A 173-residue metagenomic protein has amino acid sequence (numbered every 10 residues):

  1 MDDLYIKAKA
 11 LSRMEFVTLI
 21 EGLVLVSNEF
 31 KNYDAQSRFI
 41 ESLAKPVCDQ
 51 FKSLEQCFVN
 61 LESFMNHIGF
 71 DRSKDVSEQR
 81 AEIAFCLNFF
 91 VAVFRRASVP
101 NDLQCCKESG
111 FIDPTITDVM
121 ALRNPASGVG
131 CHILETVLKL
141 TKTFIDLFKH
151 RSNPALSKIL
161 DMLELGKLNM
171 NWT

Functional and structural regions predicted by a protein language model:
M1-T173: Karyopherin-beta/Importin-beta family HEAT-repeat alpha-solenoid scaffold
